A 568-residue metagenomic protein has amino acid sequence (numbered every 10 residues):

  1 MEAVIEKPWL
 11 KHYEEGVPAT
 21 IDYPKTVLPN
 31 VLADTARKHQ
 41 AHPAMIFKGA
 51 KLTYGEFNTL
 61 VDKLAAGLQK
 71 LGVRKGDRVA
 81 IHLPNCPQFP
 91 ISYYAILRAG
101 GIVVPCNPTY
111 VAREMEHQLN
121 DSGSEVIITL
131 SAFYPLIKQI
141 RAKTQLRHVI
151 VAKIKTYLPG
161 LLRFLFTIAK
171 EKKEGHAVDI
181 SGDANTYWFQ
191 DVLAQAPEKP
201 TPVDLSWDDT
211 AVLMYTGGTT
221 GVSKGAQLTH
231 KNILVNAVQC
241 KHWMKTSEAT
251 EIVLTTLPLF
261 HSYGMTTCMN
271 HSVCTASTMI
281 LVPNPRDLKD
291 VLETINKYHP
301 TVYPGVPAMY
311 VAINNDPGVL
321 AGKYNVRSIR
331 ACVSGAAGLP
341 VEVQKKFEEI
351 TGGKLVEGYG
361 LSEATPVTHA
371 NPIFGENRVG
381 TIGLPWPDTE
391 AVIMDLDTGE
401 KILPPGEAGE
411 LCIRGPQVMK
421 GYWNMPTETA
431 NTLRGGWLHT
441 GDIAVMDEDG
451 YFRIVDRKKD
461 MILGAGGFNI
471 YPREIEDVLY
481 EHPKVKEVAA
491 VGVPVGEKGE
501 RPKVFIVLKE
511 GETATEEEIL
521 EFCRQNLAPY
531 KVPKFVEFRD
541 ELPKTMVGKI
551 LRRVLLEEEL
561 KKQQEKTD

Functional and structural regions predicted by a protein language model:
V4-L10, N30-T53, L463: AMP-dependent adenylate-forming
D22-P24, A41-C86, P90-Y94, V111-E116: Conserved AMP-binding/adenylate-forming core of the ANL superfamily
L68-V73, A196-D208, L213-T256, S277 (+1 more regions): Conserved adenylate-forming
L71, R98-D191, E510: Structural core segment of the AMP-binding/adenylate-forming
Y110, N296, G415, K420-G421 (+5 more regions): AMP-binding/adenylate-forming catalytic core of the ANL superfamily
L234-I252, S262-V302, A312, D316: Conserved AMP-binding/adenylation subdomain of ANL enzymes
K297-G305, N314, G318-N377, W386 (+2 more regions): Gly/Ser/Thr-rich phosphate-binding loop
P404-M419, W437, I443-A444: AMP-binding/adenylate-forming core of the ANL superfamily
